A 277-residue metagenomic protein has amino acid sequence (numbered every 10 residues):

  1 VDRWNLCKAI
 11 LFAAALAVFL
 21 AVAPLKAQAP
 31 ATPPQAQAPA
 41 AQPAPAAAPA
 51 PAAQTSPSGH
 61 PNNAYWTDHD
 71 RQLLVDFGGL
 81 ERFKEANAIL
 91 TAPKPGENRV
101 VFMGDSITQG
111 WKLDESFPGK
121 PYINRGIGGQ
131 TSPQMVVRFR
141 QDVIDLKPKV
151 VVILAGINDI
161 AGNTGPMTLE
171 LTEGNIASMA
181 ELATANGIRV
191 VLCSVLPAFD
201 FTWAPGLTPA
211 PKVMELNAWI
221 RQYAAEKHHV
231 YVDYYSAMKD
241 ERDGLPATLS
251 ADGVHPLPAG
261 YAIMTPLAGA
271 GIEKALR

Functional and structural regions predicted by a protein language model:
V1-V101, Q109-S116, L146, E273-R277: N-terminal secretory targeting modules
P33, E115-P121, V136-R277: Alpha-helical cap/lid subdomain in secreted, periplasmic, or secretory-pathway luminal O-acyl-processing enzymes
A64-F77, G119-P133, A161-M167, G253: Acidic/histidine-rich helix-loop elements that form or flank divalent-metal/phosphate-binding sites at the catalytic
F83, T108-G110, Q130-P133, I160 (+2 more regions): Short, electropositive, low-hydrophobicity segments enriched in small/polar residues
V101-M103, I123: Conserved beta-strand elements of the Class I
M103-G104, C193: Short hydrophobic segments within beta-strands
S106, I127, I157: Active-site metal-binding loops of divalent metal-dependent hydrolases
